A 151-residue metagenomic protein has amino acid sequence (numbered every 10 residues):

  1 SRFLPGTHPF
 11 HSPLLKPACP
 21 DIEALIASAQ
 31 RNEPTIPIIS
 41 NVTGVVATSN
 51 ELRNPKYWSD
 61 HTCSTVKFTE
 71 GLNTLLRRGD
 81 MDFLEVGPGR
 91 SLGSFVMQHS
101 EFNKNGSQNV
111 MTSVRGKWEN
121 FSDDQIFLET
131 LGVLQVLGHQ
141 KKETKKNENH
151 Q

Functional and structural regions predicted by a protein language model:
S1-E85, N120-L137: Acyltransferase
L4-G6, V110-K117, K145-N147: A generic structural motif
A29-R31, S100-G106: Short helix-capping segments at alpha-helix termini
T35, D80, K104-V110: A generic structural signal for alpha->beta connector loops
D80-L92, K145: Glycine-rich anion-binding loop/nest that anchors nucleotide
R90-N103: Short Gly/Thr/Asp-enriched flexible loops that form oxyanion-binding sites at enzyme active sites
N105-I126: Conserved phosphate-binding/catalytic loops in two-lobed NTP-binding clefts
G138-Q151: Flexible, low-complexity inter-domain linkers and amphipathic docking helices that mediate domain-domain
